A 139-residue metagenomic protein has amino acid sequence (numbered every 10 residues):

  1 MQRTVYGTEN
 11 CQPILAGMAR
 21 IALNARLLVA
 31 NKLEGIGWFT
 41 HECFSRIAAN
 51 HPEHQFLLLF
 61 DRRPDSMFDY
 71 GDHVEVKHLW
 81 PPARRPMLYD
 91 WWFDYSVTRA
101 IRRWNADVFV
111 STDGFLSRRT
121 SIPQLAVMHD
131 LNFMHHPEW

Functional and structural regions predicted by a protein language model:
M1-W139: Carbohydrate transferase catalytic cores enriched for Leloir-type hexosyltransferases
